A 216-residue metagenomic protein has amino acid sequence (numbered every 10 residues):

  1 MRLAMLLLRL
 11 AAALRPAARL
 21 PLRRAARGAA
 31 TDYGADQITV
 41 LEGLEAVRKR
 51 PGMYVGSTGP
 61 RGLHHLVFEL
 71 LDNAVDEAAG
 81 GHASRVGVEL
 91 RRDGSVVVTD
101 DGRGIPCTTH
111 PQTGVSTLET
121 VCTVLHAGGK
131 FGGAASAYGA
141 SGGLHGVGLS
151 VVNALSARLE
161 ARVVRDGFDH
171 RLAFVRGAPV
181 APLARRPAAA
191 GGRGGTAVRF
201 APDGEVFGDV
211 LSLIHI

Functional and structural regions predicted by a protein language model:
M5-A29: N-terminal mitochondrial targeting presequence
R24-L71, T120, A134: Bergerat-fold GHKL ATPase/HATPase_c domain
A30-Q37, G94-T117, G128-L213: GHKL-type ATPase core
A46-K49, M53, D72, D76 (+3 more regions): Conserved helix-loop functional segments at active or binding sites
P60, A74-D101, P106-H110: ATP-lid-like helix-loop hinge signature
R61-A83, G148-N153: Conserved ATP-binding N-box helix of the HATPase_c
